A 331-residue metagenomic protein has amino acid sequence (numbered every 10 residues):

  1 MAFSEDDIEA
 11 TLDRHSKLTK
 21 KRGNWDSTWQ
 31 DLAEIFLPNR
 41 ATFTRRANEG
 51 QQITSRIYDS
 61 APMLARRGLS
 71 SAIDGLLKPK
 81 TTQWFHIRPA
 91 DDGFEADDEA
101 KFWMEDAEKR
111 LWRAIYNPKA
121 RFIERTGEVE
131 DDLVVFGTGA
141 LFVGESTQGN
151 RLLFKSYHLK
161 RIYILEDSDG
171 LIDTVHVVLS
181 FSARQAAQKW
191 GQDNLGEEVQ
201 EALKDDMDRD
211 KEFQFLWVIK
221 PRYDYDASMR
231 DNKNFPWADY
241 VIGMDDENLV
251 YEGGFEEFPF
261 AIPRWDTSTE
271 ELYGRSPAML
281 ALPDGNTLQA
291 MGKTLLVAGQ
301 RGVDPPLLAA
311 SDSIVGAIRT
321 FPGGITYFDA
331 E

Functional and structural regions predicted by a protein language model:
M1-Q214, R222-Y223: Extended, helix-rich architectural segments
W217, S228-E331: Extended, charged amphipathic alpha-helical segments
